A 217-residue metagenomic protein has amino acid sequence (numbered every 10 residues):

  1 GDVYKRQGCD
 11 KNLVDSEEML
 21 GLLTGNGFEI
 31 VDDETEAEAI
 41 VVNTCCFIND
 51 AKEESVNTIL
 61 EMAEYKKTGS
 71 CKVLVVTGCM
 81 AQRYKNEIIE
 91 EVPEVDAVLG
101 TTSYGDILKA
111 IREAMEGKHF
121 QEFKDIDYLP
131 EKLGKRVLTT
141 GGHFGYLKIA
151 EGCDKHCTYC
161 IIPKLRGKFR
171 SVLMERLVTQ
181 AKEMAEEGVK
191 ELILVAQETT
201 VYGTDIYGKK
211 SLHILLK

Functional and structural regions predicted by a protein language model:
D2-Y202: Proteins enriched for Cys/Gly/acidic motifs involved in redox and nucleic-acid/cofactor modification
G203-K209: Short glycine/threonine-rich loop-to-helix capping motif typified by GTGT followed within a few residues by an Asp-Pro
K209-K217: Alpha-helix-loop-beta-strand connector modules within alpha/beta enzyme cores
